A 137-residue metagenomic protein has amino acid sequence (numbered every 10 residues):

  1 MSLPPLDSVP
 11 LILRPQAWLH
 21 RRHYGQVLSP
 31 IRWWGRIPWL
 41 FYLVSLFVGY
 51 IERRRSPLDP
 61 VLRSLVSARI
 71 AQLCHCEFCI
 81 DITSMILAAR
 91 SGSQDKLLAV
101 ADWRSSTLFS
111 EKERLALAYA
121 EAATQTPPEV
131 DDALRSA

Functional and structural regions predicted by a protein language model:
M1-P57: Mobile cap/lid helix-loop segments that border enzyme active or cofactor-binding sites and regulate substrate access
W34, V48, L65-I70, V100-A101 (+1 more regions): Short alpha-helical scaffolding segments that buttress acidic/His motifs in well-ordered protein cores
W39-F41, I80-A99: Iron-sulfur (Fe-S) cluster-binding segments and ferredoxin-like electron-carrier domains, especially [2Fe-2S]
L58-L65: Amphipathic alpha-helical hairpins
V66, I70-I86: Short, thiol/selenol-centered motifs that function as redox-active sites or metal-ligating centers
A99-E111: Acidic/His metal-coordination segments adjacent to aromatic residues that form catalytic metal sites in metalloenzymes
S110-A137: Acidic/histidine-rich alpha-helical segments that form the ligand environment of transition-metal centers
